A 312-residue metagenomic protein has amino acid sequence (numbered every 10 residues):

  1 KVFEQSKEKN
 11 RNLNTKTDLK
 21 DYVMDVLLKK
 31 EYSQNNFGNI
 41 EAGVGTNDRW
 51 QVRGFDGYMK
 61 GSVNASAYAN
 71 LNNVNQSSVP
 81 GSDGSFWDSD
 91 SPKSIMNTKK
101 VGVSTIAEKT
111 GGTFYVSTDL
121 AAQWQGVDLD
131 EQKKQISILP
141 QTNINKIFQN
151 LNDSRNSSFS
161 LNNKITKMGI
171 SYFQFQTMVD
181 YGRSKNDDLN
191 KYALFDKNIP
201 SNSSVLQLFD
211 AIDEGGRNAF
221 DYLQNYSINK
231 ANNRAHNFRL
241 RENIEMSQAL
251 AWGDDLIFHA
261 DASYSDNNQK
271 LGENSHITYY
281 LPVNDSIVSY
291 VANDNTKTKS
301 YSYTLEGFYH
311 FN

Functional and structural regions predicted by a protein language model:
E4-D48, S62-N312: Primarily recognizes Gram-negative and organellar outer-membrane beta-barrels
